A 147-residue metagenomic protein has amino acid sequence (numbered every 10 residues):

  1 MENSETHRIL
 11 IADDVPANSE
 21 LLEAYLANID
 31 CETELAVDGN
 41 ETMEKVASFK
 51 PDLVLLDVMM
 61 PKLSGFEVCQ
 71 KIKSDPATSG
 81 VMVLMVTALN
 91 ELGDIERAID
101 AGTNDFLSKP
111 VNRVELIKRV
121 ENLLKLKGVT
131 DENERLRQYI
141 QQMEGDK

Functional and structural regions predicted by a protein language model:
M1-L10, E23, R135-K147: Non-catalytic signal-transmission and effector/linker regions of two-component phosphorelay proteins
P16-V37: Two-component/phosphorelay signaling modules centered on CheY-like receiver
L35-L53: Acidic, metal-coordinating helix/loop segments flanking the phosphotransfer/catalytic sites of two-component signaling
L56, M60-K62, S79, E91 (+1 more regions): The feature encodes the CheY-like receiver
M60, I72, V83: Receiver (REC) domain active-site loop signature in two-component systems and cognate sites in sensor histidine kinases
